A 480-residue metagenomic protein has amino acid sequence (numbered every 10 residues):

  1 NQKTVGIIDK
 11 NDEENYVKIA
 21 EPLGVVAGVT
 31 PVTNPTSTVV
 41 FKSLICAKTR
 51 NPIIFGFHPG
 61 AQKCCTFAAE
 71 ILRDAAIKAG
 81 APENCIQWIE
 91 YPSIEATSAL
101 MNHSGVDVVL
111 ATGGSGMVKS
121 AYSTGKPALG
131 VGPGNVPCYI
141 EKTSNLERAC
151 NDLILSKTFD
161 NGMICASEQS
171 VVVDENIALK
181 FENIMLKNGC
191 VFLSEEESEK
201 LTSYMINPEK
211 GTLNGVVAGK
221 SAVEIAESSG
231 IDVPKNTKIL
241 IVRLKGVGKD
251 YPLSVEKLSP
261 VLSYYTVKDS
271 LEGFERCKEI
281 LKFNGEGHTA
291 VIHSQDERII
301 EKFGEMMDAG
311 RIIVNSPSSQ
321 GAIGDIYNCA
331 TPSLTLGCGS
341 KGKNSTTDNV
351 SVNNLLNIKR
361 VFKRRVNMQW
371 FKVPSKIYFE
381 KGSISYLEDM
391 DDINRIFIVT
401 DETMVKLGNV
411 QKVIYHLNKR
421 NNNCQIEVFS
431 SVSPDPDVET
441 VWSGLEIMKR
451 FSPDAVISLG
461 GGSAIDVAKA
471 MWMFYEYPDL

Functional and structural regions predicted by a protein language model:
N1, V191-K235, V291-M368: C-terminal segments
T4-R148: Rossmann-like NAD(P) dinucleotide-binding subdomain of oxidoreductase/dehydrogenase enzymes
A27, S170-V173, L258-D269, T289-I292: Short, well-ordered beta-strand elements within core beta-sheets of diverse protein domains
V40-F41, I45-A47, V118-G248: ALDH superfamily catalytic-core signature
W88-Y91, Y264-K268, I377-S383: Short acidic-hydrophobic, aromatic-tinged amphipathic segments that line or gate anion-handling sites
M368-A455: ATP/NTP phosphate-donor binding region
E439-L480: Glycine/threonine-rich beta-strand-loop-alpha-helix active-site module that forms ligand/phosphate-binding
